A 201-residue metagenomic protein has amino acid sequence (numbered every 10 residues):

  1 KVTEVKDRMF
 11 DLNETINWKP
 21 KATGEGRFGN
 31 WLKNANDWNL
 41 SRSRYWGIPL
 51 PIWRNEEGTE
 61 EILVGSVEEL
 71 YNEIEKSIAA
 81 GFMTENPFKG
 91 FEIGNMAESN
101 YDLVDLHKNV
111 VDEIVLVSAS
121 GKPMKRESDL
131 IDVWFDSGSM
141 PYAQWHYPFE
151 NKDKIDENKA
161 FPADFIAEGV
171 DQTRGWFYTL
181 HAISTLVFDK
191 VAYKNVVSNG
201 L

Functional and structural regions predicted by a protein language model:
K1-L201: Structured secondary-structure scaffolds
